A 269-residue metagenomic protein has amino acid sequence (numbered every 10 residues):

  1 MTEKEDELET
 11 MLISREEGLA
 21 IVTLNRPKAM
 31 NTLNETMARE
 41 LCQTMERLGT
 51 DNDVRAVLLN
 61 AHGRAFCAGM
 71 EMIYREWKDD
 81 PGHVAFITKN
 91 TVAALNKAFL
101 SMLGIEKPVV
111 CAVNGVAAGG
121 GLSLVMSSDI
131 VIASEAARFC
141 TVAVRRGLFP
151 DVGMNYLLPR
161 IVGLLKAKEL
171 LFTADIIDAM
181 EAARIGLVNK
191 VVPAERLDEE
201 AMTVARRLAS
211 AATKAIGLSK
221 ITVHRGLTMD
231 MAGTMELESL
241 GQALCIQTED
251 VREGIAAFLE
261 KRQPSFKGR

Functional and structural regions predicted by a protein language model:
M1-H62, L100: Conserved CoA-thioester-binding segment of acyl-CoA-metabolizing enzymes
V22, R26, E40-L41, L59 (+7 more regions): Terminal peptide-recognition signature
T32, V57, I216-L218, M231-M235 (+2 more regions): Short, hydrophobic secondary-structure boundary micro-motifs
M37-E40, T91-A94, L197, E238: Hydrophobic alpha-helical membrane-association signature
A61-L100, A117, G147, D230: Glycine- (often His-adjacent) and acidic-residue-rich active-site loop that binds/positions the CoA thioester
L100-I216, S239, A243-T248, R252-A256 (+2 more regions): Crotonase-fold acyl-CoA enzyme core
K220-M229: Short, charged, surface-exposed hinge/linker loops at domain edges that act as mobile lids or interdomain connectors
